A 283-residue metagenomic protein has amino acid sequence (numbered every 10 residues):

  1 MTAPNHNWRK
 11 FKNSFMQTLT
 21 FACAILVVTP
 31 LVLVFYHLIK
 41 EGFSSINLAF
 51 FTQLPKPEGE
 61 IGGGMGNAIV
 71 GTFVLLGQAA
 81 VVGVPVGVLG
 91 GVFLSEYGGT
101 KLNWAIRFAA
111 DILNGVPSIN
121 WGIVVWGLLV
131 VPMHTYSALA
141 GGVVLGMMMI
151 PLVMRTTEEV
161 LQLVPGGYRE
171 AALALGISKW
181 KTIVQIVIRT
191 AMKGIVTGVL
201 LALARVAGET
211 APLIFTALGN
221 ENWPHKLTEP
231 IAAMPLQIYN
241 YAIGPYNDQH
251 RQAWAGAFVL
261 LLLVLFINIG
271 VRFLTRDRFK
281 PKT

Functional and structural regions predicted by a protein language model:
A3-L19, Y36-A79, G99, Q237-R251: Periplasmic/extracellular loop-to-transmembrane helix junction in inner-membrane transport proteins
F15-T18, E158-Q162, L200, N240-T283: C-terminal transmembrane helix and the adjacent membrane-cytosol boundary/short C-terminal tail of inner/organellar
E58-G59, L213-L261: Interhelical loop and adjacent transmembrane-helix boundary motif in polytopic membrane transport permeases
V70, V74-V82, V86, G90 (+4 more regions): Hydrophobic alpha-helical transmembrane segments of multipass integral membrane proteins, especially permease/channel
Q78-A110, I123, R272-D277: Transmembrane-helix boundary motif in ABC transporter permease subunits
D111-M147: Generic hydrophobic transmembrane alpha-helix motif, especially the helices
P117, L175-G176, R189: Glycine/proline-centered hinge or cleavage motifs at structural transition points of membrane proteins
T157, K179-T216: Transmembrane alpha-helices
